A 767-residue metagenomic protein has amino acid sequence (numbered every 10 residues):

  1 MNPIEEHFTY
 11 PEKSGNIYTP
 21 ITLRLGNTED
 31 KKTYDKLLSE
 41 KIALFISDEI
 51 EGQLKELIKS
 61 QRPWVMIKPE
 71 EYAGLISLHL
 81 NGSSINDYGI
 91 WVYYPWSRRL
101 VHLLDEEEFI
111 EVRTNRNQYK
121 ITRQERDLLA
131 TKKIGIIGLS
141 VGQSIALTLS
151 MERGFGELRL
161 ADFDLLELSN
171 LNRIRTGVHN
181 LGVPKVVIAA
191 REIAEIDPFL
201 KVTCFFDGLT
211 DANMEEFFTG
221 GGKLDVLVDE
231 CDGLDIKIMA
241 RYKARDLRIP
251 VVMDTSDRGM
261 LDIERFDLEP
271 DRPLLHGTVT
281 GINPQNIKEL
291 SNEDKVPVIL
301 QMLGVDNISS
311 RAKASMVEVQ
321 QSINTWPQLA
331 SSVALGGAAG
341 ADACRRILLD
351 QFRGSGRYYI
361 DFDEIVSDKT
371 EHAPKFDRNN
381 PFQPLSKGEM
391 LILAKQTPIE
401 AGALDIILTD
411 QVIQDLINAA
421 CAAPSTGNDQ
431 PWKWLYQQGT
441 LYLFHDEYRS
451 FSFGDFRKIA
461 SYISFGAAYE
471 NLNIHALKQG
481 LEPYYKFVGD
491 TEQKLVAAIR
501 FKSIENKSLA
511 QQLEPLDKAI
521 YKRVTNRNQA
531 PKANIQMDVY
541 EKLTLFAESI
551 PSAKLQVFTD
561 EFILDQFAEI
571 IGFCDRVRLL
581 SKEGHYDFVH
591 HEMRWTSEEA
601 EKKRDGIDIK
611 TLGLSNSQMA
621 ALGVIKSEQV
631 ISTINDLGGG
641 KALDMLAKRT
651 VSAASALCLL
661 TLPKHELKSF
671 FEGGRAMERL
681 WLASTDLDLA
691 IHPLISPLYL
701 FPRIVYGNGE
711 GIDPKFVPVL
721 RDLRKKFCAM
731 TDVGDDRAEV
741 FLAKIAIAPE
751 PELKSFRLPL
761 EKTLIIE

Functional and structural regions predicted by a protein language model:
N2-L75, L80, T210, K223-S331 (+1 more regions): E1/E1-like adenylate-forming module used to activate ubiquitin-like modifiers and sulfur-carrier proteins
Q61, P69-R116, A343-Q411, C421: Phosphate-binding loop/pocket of nucleotide- and phosphate-handling active sites
L128-E167: Glycine-rich adenosine-cofactor-binding loop
A161-D197: Glycine-rich phosphate-binding loop and adjoining beta1-alpha1-beta2 segment of Rossmann-like nucleotide-binding folds
A212-G222: Short amphipathic alpha-helix with an adjacent loop that forms part of the alpha/beta core around
T325-L348: Mid-domain beta-loop-alpha active-site segment that forms a flexible, acidic cofactor/metal-binding surface
K387-A656, F671, T763-E767: N-terminal amphipathic, basic helical "cap/leader" segment at the start of enzyme domains
L667, W681-I765: Extended C-terminal subregions enriched in glycine
